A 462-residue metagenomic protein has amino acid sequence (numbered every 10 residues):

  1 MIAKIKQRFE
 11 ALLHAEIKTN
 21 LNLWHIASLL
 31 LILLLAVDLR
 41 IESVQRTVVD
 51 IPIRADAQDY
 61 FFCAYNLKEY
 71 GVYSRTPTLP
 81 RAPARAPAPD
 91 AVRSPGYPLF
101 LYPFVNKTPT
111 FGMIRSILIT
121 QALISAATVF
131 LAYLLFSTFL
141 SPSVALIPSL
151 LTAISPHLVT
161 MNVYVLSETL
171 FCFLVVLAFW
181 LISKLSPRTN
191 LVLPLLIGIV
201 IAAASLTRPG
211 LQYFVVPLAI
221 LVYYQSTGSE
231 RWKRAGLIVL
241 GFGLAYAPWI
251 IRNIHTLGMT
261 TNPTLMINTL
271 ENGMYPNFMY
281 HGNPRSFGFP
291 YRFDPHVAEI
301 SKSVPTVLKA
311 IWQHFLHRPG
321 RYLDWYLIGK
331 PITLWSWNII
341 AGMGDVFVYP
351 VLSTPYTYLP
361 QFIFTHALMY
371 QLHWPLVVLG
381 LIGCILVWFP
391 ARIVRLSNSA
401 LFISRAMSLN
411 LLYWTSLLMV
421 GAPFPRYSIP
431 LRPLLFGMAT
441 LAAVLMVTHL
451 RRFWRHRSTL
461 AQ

Functional and structural regions predicted by a protein language model:
L23-W24, G112-S116, R318-M407: Membrane-interface anchor segments at the N-terminal boundary of transmembrane helices in multi-pass membrane enzymes
A36-L39, A145-P156, W180, I201 (+2 more regions): Short helix- or helix-capping micro-motifs that position conserved polar/aromatic residues at function-defining sites
A91, P95-Y102, K107-F130, M161 (+2 more regions): Loop-to-helix entry region of an early transmembrane alpha helix in multi-pass inner-membrane enzymes
R115, A132-I154, C172-F173, R405: Transmembrane-helix signature of polytopic, membrane-embedded enzymes that assemble or transfer cell-envelope glycans
S116-L140, L177, I382-I385: Transmembrane-helix motifs of polytopic, lipid-linked glycan transferases
F139-P142, A178-P194, A204, V222-S229: Membrane-interface transmembrane helices that cradle and orient dolichyl/undecaprenyl
H157-F171, T207: Short acidic/glycine- and proline-prone juxtamembrane loop motifs at membrane-interface regions of multi-pass membrane
I254-P350: Membrane-proximal stem/loop segments at transmembrane-domain junctions that anchor or position
